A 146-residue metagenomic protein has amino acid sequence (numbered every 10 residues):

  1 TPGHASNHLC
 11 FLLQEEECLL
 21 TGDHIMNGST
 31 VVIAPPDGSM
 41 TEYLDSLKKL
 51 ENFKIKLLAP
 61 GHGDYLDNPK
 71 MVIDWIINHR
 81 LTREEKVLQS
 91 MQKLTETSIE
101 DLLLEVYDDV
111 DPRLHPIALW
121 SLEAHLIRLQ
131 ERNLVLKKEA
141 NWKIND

Functional and structural regions predicted by a protein language model:
T1-P2, L47-K48, D111, A118-L119: Short secondary-structure boundary micro-motifs
P2-K86: Metallo-beta-lactamase
Q89-D146: C-terminal regulatory/interaction regions
